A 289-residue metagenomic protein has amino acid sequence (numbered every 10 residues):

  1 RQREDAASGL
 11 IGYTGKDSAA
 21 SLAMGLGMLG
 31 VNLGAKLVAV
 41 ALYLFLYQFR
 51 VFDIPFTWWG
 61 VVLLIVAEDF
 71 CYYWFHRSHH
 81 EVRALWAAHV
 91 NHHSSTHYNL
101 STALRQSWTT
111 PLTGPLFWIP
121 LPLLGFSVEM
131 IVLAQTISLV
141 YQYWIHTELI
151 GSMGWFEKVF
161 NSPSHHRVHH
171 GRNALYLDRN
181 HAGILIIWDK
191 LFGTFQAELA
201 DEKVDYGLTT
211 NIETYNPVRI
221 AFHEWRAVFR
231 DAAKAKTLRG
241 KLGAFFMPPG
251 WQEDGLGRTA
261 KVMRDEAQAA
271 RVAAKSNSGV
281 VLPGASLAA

Functional and structural regions predicted by a protein language model:
R1-A19: Membrane-interface helix-loop junction between the first two transmembrane segments
R1-R3, V40, I65-C71: Central hydrophobic cores of alpha-helical transmembrane segments in multi-pass inner-membrane proteins across all
D5, V38-Y47, S78-L85: Membrane-helix interface/capping segments
A7-G12, R50-F56, S94-Y98, P120-F126 (+3 more regions): Short, exposed beta-strand "edge-strand" segments with a Pro/Gly-rich flavor and a Y/T-containing core
D17, S21-A23, G27, V31-V61 (+2 more regions): Basic, alpha-helical terminal appendages of large translation-related enzymes
L26-A35, I54-Y206: Membrane-embedded catalytic scaffold of the fatty acid hydroxylase/desaturase
H97-L100, E148-A289: Cytosolic/stromal cytosol-facing helical appendages immediately following the last transmembrane segment
